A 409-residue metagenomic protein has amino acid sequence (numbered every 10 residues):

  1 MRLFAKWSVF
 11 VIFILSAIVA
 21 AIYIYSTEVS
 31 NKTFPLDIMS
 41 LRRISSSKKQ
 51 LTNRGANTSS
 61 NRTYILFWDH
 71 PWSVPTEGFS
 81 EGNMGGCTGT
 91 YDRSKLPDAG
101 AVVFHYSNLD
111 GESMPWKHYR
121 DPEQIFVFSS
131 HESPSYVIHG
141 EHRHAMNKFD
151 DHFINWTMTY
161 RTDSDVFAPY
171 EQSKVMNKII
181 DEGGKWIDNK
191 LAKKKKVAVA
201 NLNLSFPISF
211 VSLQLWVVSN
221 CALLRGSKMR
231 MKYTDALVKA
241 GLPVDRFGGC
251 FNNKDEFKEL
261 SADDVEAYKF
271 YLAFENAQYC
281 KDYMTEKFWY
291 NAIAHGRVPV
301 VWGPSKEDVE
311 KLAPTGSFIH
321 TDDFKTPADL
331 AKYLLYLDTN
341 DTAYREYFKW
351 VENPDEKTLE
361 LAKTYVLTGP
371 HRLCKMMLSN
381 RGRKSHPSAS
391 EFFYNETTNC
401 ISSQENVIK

Functional and structural regions predicted by a protein language model:
R2-F104, N108-S129, H139-E141, N147-K409: Pol beta-like nucleotidyltransferase catalytic core
E132-S135: Catalytic toxin/effector domains delivered as secreted proteins or via bacterial secretion systems
